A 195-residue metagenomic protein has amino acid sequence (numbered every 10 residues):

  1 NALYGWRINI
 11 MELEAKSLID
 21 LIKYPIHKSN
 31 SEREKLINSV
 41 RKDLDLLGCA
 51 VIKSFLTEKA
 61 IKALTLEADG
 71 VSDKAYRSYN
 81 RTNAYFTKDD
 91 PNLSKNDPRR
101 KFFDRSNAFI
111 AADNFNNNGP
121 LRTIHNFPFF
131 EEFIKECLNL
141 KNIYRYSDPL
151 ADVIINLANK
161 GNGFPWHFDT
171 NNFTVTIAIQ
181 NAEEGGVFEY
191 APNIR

Functional and structural regions predicted by a protein language model:
N1-L46: Fe(II)/2-oxoglutarate
S29, F55, A84-K88: Basic/polar, acidic-poor N-terminal "presequence/leader" segments that form or can form short amphipathic helices
D45-G48, N117: Short glycine-enriched loop/turn motifs at secondary-structure junctions
A50-L56: Short amphipathic
L56, A63, E67, V71 (+2 more regions): Signature of the catalytic double-stranded beta-helix
G70-K88, A191-I194: Short, solvent-exposed beta-strand-terminating loops
N92-K95, F173: Long, compositionally biased
N114-R122, F129-R195: Catalytic core of non-heme Fe(II) oxygenases with the double-stranded beta-helix
